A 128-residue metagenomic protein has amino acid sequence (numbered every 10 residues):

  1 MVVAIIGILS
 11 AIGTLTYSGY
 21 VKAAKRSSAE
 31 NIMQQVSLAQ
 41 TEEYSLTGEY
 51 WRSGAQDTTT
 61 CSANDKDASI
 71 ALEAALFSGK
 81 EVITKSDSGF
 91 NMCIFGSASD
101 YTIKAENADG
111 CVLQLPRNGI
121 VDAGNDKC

Functional and structural regions predicted by a protein language model:
M1-Y17, V21: N-terminal single-pass transmembrane signal-anchor helix
G7, G19-A23, N64-D67, A71: Generic signature of intrinsically disordered, low-complexity, basic-rich segments and short cationic peptides
A11, E30, S97-S99: A generic "functional-site adjacency" signal
T16, Q35, T102-K104: Generic detector of isolated residues embedded in canonical secondary-structure elements
K22-E49: Membrane-proximal N-terminal amphipathic helix
E42-C128: Periplasmic/extracellular, small/polar-rich flexible segments of pilin-like filament-forming proteins
